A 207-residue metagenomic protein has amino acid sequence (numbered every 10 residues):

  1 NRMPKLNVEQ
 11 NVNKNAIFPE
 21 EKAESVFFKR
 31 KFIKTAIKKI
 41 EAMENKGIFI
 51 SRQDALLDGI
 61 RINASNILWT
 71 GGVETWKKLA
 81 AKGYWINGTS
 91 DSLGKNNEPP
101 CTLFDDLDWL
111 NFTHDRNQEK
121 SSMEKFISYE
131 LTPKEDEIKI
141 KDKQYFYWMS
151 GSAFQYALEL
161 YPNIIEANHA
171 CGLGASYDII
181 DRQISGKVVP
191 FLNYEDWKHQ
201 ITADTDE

Functional and structural regions predicted by a protein language model:
N1-E207: Signature of uroporphyrinogen-III synthase
